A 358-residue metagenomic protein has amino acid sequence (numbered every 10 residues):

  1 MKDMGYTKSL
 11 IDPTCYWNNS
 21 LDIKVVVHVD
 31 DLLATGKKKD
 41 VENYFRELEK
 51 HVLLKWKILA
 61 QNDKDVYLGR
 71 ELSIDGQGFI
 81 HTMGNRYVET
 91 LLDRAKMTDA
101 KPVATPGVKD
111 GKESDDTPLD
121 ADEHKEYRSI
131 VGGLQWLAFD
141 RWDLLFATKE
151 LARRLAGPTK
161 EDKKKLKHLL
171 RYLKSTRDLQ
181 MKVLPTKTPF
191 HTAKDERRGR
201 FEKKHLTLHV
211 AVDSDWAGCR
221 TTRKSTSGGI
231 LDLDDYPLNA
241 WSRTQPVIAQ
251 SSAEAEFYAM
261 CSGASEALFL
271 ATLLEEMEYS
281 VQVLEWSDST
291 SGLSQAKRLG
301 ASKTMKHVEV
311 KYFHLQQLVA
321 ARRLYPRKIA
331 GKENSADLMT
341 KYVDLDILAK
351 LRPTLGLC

Functional and structural regions predicted by a protein language model:
M1-C358: Long, low-complexity, charge-biased intrinsically disordered regions
